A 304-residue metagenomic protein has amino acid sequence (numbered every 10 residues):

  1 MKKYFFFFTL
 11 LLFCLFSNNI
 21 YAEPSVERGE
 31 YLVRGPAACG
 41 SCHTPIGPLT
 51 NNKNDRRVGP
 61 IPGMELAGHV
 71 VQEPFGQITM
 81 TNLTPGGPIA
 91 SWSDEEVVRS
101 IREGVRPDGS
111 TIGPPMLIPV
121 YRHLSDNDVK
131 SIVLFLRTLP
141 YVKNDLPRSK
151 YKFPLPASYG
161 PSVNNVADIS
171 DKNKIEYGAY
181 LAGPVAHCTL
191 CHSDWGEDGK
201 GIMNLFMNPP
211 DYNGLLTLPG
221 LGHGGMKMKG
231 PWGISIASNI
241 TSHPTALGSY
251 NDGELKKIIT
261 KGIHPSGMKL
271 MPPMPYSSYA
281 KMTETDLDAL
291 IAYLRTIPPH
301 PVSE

Functional and structural regions predicted by a protein language model:
M1-Y4: Positively charged n-region of N-terminal signal peptides that target proteins for export
F7-F16: Bacterial N-terminal signal peptides
N18-G35, G47-T50, P156-G183, D198: Electrostatic cytochrome c docking/interface patches
G29, P36-I46, I132, G178 (+4 more regions): The canonical Cys-X-X-Cys-His
C42-P48, R102, L117, R137-T138 (+3 more regions): Detector for the c-type heme attachment site
I61-V98, P119-V129, M207-I258, Y276-L287: Electron-transfer interface patches adjacent to heme c in soluble/periplasmic c-type cytochromes and di-/multiheme
I118-P119, H123-A179, W195, A289-Y293: Extended surface/linker regions that mediate inter-domain or inter-protein docking in multi-component redox
N251-E304: C-terminal functional regions that serve as terminal interaction/effector modules
